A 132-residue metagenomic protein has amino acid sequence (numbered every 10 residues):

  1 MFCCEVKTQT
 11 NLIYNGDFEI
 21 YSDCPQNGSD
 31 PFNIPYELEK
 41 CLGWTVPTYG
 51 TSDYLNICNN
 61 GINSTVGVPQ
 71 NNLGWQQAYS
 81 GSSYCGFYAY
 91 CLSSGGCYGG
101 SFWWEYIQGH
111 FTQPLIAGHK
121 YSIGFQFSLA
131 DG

Functional and structural regions predicted by a protein language model:
M1-Q9: Sec-dependent, cleavable N-terminal signal peptides
T8-A117, G124-D131: Aromatic (Trp/Tyr/Phe) and Gly/Pro-enriched flexible surface segments
